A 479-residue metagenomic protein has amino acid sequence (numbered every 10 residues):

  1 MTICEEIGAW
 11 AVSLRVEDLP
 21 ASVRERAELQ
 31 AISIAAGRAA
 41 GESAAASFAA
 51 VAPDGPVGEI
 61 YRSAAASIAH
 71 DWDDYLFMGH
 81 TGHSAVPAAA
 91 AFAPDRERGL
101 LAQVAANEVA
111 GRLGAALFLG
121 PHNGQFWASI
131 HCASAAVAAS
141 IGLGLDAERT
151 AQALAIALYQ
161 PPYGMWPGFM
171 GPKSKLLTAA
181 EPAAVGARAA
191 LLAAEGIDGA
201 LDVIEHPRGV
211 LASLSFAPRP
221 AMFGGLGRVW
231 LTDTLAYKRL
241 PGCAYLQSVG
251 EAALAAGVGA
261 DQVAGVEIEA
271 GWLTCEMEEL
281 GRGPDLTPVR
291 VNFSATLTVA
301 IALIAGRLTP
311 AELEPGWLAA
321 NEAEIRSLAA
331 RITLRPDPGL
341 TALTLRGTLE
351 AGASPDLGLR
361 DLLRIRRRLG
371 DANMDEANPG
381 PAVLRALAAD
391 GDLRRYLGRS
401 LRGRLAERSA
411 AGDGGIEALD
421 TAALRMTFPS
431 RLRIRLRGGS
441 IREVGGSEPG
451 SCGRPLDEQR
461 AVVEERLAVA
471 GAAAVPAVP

Functional and structural regions predicted by a protein language model:
M1-M78, S174-A184, L191-P479: Terminal-appendage/accessory-domain detector
V23, A27-A31, S84, R98 (+4 more regions): Residue-level detector of well-ordered alpha-helical segments, enriched for hydrophobic/aromatic packing positions
A35, S47-A128, V266-E267: Conserved beta-ketoacyl condensing-enzyme motif
G82-A90, H131-A138, A183-R188, L246-G250 (+1 more regions): Well-ordered alpha-helical segments within folded domains of soluble proteins
A93, S140, A253-G257: Generic structural signal for well-ordered alpha-helical scaffold segments
P94-A187, D202, H206-P207: Glycine-rich, mobile lid/loop segments that gate access to catalytic sites or pores
